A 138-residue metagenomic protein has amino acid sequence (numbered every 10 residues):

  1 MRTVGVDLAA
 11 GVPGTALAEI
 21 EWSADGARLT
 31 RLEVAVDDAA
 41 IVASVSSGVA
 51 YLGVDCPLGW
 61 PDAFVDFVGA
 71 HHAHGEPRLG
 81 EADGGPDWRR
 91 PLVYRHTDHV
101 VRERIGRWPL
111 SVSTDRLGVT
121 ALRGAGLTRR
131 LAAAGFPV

Functional and structural regions predicted by a protein language model:
M1-V138: Phosphate- and other anionic-substrate recognition elements at nucleic-acid/protein interfaces
